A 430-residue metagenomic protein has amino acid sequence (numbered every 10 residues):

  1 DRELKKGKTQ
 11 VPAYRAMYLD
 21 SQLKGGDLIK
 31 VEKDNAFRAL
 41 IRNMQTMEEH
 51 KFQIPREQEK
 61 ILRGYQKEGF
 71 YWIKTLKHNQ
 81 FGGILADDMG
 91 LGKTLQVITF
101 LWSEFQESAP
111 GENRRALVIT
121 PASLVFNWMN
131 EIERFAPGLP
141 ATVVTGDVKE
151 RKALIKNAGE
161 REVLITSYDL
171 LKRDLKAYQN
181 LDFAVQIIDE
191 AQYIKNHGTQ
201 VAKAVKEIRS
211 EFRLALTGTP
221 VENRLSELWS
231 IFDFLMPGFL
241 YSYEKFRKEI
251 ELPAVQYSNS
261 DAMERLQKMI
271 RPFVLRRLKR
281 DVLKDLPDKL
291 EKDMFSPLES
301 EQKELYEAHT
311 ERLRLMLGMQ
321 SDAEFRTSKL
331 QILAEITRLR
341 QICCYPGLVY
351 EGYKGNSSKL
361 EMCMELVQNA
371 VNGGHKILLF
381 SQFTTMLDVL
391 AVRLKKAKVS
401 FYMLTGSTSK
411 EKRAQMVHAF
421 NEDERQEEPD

Functional and structural regions predicted by a protein language model:
D1-R42, E112-N113, L228: Charged, low-complexity intrinsically disordered regions
K30-S258, R265-D430: ASCE P-loop NTPase motor core, strongest for the SF2 helicase catalytic module
